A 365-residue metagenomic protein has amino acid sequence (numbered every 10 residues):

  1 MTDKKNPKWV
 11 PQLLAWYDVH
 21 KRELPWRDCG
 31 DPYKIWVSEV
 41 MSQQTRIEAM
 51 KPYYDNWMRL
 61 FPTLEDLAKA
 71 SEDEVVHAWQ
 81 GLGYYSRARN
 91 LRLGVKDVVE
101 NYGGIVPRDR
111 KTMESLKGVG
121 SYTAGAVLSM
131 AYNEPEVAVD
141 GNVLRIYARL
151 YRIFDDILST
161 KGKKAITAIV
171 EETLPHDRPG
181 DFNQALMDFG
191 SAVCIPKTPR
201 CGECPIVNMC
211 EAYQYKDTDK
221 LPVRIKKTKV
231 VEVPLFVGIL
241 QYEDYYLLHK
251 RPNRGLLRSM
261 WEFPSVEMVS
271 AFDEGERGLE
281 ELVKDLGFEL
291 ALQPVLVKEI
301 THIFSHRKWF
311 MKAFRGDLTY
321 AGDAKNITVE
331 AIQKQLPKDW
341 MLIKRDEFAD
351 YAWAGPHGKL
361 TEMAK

Functional and structural regions predicted by a protein language model:
M1-E23, D28, S191-K365: Intrinsically disordered, low-complexity, charged terminal extensions of DNA damage-control enzymes
K4-G202, I206-Y215, D219, F288-E289: Catalytic cores of DNA base-excision repair glycosylases
